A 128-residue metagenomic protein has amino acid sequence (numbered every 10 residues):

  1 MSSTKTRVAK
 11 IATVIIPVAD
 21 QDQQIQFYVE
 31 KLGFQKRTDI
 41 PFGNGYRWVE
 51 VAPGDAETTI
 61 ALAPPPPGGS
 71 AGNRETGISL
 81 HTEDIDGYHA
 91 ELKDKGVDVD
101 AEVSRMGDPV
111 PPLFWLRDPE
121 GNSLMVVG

Functional and structural regions predicted by a protein language model:
S2-R7, T13-I16, D39-I40, R47 (+2 more regions): Vicinal oxygen chelate
V8, I16-T58: Core segments of cupin and vicinal oxygen chelate
Q21, E83-D86: Helix N-cap motif at beta-to-alpha junctions
F27, D86-E91: Short amphipathic alpha-helices within nucleic acid-binding modules
I40-F42, G54, P67-G68, S104-M106: Short polar/acidic secondary-structure junctions
G54-T58, P67-G69, I85-G87: Short, charged/polar surface micro-motifs in flexible loops or helix N-caps
D55-I60, G121-L124: Short, charged/polar, Gly/Pro-enriched secondary-structure boundary elements
